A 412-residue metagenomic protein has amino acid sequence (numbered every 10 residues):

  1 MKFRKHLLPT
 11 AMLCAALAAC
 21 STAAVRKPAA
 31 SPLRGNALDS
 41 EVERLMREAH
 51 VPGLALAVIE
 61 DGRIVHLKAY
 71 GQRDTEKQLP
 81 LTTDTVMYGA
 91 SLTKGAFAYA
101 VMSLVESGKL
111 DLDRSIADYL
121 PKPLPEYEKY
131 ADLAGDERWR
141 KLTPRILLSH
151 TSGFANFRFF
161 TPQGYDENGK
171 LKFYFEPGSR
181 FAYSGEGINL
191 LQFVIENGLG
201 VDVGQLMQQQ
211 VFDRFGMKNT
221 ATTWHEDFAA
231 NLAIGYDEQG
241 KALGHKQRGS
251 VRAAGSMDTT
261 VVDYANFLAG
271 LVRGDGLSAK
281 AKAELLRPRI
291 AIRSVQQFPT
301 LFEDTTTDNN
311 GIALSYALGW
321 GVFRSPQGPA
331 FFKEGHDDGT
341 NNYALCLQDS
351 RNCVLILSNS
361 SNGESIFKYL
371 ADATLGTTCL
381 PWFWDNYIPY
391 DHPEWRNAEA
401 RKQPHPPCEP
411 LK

Functional and structural regions predicted by a protein language model:
K2-T10: Bacterial N-terminal signal peptides that target proteins for export
P9-A18: Bacterial N-terminal signal peptides
C20-K68, Q205-Q209, D213, H245-K412: Catalytic loop of the DD-peptidase/beta-lactamase superfamily, centered on the K-T-G motif and neighboring
K27-S31, V86-Y88, A131-G135, E176-R180 (+3 more regions): Second-shell loop/turn segments in exported
E48-H50, P80-L81, D111, G135-L142 (+6 more regions): Extracellular/periplasmic catalytic domains that process cell-envelope and extracellular macromolecules
L56-V58, G62-R63, Y88-D111, S115 (+5 more regions): Alpha-helical scaffold elements that line and support the substrate/ligand-binding pocket of soluble hydrolases
V65, P123-W139, G153-F159, R214-W224 (+1 more regions): Secretory-pathway/luminal and periplasmic proteins that interact with or process carbohydrate-rich
Q72-G185, L199-V201, A233-D237, K241: Active-site-proximal loop and beta-strand segments within enzyme catalytic domains
